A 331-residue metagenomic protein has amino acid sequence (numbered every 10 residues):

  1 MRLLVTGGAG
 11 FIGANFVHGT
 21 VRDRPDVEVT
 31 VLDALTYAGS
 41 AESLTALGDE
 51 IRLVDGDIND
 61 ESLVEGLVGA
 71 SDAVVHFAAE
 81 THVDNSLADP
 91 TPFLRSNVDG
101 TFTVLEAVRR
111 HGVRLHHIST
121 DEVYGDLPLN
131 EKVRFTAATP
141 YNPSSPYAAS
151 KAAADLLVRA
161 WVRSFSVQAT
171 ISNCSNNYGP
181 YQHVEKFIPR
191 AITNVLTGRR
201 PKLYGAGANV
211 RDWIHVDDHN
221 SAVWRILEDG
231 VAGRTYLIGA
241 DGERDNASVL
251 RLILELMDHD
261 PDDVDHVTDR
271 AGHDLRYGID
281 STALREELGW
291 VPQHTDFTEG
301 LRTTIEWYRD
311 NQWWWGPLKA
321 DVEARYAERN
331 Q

Functional and structural regions predicted by a protein language model:
M1-N177, T303, W307-N311, D321-R329: N-terminal Rossmann-like NAD(P)+-binding domain of SDR-like oxidoreductases, especially those catalyzing
G39, G56, A73, V195-Q331: C-terminal substrate-binding subdomain of Rossmann-fold SDR/epimerase-dehydratase oxidoreductases
A41-L44, L127-E131, Q182-E185, V216 (+2 more regions): Short aromatic-enriched loop/helix-cap "lid" or pocket-rim segments at secondary-structure transitions that line
S62-E65, D84, T91, F102 (+7 more regions): Residues in well-ordered alpha-helical elements
V104, V158, A191, L284-R285: Structural element of the ATP-grasp superfamily
K132, P143-S150, P180, V184-I188 (+1 more regions): The catalytic Tyr-centered alpha-helix of NAD(P)H-dependent dehydrogenases
A153, L157, W161, A191 (+2 more regions): Hydrophobic alpha-helix immediately C-terminal to the catalytic Tyr-X-X-X-Lys motif of short-chain
